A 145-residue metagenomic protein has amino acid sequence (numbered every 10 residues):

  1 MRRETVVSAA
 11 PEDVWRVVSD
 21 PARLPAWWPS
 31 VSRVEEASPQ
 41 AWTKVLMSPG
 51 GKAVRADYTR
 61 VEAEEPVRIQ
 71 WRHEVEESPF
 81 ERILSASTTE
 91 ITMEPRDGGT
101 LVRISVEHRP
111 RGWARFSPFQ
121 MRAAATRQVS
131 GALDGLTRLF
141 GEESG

Functional and structural regions predicted by a protein language model:
M1-P39: Hydrophobic ligand-binding cavity/cleft-lining segments
R2, V102-R103: Hydrophobic residues on conserved beta-strands that form the core of alpha/beta folds
E12-R16, G98, D134, R138: Replace "anionic and nucleotidyl ligands
P25-A26, R33-E36, G51-L101, E107-R109 (+1 more regions): Hydrophobic-ligand binding "helix-grip"
Q40-K44: N-terminal glycine/threonine-rich, aromatic-flanked beta-hairpin/loop signature
L101, H108-G145: A conserved amphipathic terminal alpha-helix motif
